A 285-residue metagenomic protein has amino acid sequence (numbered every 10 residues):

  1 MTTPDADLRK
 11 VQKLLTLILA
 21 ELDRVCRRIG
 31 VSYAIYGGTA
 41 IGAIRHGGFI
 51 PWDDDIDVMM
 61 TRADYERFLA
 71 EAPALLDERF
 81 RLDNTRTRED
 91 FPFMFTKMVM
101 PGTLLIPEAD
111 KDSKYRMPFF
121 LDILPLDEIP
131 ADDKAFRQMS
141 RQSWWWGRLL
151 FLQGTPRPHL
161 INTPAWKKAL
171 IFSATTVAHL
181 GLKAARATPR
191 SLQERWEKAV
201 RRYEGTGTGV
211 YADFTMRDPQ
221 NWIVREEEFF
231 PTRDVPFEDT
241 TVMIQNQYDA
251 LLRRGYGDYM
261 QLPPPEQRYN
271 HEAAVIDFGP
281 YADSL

Functional and structural regions predicted by a protein language model:
T3-R27, L69-A131, L150-T163, K168-L285: Conserved catalytic core of two-metal-ion nucleotidyltransferases
D23-I56, M60-E66, E227, R254-G255: Active-site nucleotide-donor binding segment shared across nucleotidyl transfer reactions
D133-Q138: A short secondary-structure junction signal
S143-R148: Glycine- and acidic-residue-rich phosphate-binding/metal-coordinating active-site segment common to enzymes that handle
